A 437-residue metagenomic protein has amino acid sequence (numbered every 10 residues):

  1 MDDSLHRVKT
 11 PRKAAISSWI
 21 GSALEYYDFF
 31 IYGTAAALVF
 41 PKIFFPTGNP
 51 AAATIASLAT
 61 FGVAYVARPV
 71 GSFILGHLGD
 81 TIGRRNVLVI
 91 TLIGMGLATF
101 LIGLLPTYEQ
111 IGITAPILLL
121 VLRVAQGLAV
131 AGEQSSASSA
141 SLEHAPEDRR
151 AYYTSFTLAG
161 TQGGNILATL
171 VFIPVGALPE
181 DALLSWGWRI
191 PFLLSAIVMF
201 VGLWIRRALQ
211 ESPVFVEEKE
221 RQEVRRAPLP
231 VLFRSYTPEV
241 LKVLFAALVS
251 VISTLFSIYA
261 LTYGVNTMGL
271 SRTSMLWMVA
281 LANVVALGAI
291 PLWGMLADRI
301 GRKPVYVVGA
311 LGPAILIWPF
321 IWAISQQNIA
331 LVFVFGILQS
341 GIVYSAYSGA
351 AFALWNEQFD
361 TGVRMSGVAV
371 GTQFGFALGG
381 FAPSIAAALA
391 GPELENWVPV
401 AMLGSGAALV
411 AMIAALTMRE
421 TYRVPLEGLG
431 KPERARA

Functional and structural regions predicted by a protein language model:
G33-T34, T237-V285, G379-P383: Extracytoplasmic gate region of multi-pass secondary transporters
A59-H77, L97-A98, A280-W293: Central cavity-lining transmembrane alpha-helices of secondary-active solute carriers, predominantly the Major
T81-I93, R299-A310: Cytoplasmic membrane-interface "Motif A"-like loop-to-helix N-cap segments of 12-TM Major Facilitator Superfamily
I93-I111, L311-Q327: C-terminal ends and interior cores of transmembrane alpha-helices in multi-pass membrane transporters/permeases
A151-P174, G371-P383: Glycine-rich segments within core transmembrane alpha-helices of 12-TM secondary carriers
T161-R206: Helix-loop-helix hairpin linking two adjacent transmembrane segments in secondary transporters
G202-L209, L354, G406-P432: Multi-pass alpha-helical transporter architecture, strongest for 12-TM Major Facilitator/SLC carriers used
K303-A350: C-terminal transmembrane helical hairpin of 12-TM major facilitator-type secondary transporters
